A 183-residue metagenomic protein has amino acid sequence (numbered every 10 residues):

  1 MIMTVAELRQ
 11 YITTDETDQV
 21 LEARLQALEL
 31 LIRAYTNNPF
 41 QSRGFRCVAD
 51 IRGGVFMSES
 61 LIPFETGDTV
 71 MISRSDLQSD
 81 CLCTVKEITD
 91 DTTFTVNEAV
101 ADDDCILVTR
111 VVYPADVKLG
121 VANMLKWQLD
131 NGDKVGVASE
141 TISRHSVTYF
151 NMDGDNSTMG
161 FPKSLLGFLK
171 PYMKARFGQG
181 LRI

Functional and structural regions predicted by a protein language model:
M1-L119, W127-G132, S157-I183: Conserved short "hinge" loops at termini or chain/domain junctions
D116, G120-N156: Long, low-complexity intrinsically disordered regions
